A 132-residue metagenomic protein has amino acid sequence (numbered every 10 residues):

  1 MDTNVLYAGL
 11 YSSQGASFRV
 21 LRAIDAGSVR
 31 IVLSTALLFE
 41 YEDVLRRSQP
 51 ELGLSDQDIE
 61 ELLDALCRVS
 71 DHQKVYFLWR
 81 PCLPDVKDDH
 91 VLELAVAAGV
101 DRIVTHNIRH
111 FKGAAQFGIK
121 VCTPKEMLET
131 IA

Functional and structural regions predicted by a protein language model:
M1-L33: Short, well-structured N-terminal submotif of metal-dependent ribonuclease cores
N4-V5, A36, R109, E126: Alpha-helix/helix-capping structural signal
A8-G9, L78-P84: Short, flexible loop segments at the rims of nucleotide/cofactor-binding pockets, characterized by
L10-Y11, L45, A115: Short, flexible helix/strand-to-coil boundary loops that buttress conserved ligand/catalytic motifs in alpha/beta
G15, V32, L54-Q57, C82 (+1 more regions): Residues at secondary-structure transition points
V20, V91-L92: Short, hydrophobic alpha-helical packing/hinge segments within bilobed ligand-binding/sensory domains
A23-L78: PIN-domain endoribonuclease scaffold, especially VapC-family toxins
C82, D89, V96-R102, I108-A132: Acidic, PIN/NYN-like endoribonuclease modules and their adjacent C-terminal/linker elements
